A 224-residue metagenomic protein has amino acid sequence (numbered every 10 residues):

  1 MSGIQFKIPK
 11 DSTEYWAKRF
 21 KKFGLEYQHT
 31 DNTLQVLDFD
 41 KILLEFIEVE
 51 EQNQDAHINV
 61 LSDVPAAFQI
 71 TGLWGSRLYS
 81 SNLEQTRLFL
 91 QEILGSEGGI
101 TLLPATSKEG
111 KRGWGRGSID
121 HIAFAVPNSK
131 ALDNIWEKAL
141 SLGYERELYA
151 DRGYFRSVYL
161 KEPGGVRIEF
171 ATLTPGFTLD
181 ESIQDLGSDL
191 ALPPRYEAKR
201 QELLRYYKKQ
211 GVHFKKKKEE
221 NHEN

Functional and structural regions predicted by a protein language model:
M1-R19, N32-V36, G72-S81, R112-K138 (+1 more regions): Vicinal oxygen chelate
E14-Q69, E92, E97-L102, L142-N224: Vicinal oxygen chelate
Q69-E97: Conserved small-residue-rich
T86-N128: Aromatic-anchored, glycine/proline-accented short structural segments that stabilize local strand-turns or short
